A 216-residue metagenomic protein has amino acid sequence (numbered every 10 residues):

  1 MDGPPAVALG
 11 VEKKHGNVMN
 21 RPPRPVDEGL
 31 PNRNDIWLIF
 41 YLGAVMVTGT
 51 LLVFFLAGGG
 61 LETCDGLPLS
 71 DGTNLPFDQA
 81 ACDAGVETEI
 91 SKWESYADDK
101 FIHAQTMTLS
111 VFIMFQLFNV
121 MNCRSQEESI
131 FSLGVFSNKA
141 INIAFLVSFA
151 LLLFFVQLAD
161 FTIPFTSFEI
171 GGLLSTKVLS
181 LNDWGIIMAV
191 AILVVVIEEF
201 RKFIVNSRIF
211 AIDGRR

Functional and structural regions predicted by a protein language model:
M1-R216: C-terminal transmembrane helices and immediately adjacent loops/tails of multi-pass membrane transport proteins
